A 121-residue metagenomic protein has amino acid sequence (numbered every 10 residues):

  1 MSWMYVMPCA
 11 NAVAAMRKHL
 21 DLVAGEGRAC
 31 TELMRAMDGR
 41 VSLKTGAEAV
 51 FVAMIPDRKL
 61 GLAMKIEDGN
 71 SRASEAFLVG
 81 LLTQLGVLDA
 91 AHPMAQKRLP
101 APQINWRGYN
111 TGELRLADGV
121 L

Functional and structural regions predicted by a protein language model:
S2-L121: Structured C-terminal helix/loop/strand segments within mature extracytoplasmic catalytic/sensor domains
